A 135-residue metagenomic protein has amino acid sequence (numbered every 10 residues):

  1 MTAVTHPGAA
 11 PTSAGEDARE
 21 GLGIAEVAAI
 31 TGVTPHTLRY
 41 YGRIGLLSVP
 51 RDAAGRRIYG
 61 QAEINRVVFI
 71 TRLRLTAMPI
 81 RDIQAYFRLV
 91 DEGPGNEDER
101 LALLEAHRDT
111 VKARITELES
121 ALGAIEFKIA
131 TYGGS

Functional and structural regions predicted by a protein language model:
M1-I24, A29, S48-V49, Q61-S135: Arg/Lys-rich, alpha-helical DNA-contact motif
Y41, Y59: Conserved active-site tyrosine of GNAT-family acetyltransferases
G45: Glycine-centered, phosphate/nucleic-acid-interacting loop/turn motifs that mediate DNA/RNA or nucleotide
R51-R56: Short, Lys/Arg-rich nucleic-acid/phosphate-binding segment
